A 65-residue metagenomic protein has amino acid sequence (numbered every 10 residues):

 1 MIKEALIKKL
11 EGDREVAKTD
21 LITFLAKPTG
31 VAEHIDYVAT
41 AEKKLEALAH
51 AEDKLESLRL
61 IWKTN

Functional and structural regions predicted by a protein language model:
M1-N65: Extended, charge-rich alpha-helical interface modules
